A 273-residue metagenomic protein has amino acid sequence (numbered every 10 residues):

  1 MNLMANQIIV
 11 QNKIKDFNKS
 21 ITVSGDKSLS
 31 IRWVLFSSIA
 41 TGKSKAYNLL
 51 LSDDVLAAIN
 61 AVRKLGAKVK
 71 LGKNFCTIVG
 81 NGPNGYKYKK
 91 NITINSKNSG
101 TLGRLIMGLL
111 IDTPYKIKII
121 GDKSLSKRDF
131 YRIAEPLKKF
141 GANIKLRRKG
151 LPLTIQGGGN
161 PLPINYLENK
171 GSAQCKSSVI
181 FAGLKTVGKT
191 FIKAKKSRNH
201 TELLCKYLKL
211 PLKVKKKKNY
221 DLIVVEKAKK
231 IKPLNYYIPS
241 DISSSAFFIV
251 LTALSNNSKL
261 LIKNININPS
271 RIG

Functional and structural regions predicted by a protein language model:
M1-G273: Structural preference for solvent-exposed beta-strand-turn elements and adjacent flexible terminal/loop segments within
